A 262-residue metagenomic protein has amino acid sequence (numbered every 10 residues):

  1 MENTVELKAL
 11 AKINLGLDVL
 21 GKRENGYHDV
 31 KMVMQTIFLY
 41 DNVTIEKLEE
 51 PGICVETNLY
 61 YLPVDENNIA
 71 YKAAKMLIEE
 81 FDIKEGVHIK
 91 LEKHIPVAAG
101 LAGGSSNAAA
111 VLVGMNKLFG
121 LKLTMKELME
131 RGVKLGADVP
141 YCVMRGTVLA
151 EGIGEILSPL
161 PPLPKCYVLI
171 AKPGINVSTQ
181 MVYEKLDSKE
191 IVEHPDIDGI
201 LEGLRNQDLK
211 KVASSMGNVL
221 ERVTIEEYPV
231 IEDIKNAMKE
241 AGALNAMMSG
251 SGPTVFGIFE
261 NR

Functional and structural regions predicted by a protein language model:
M1-A99, K117, L121-M129, I153 (+2 more regions): ATP-binding N-lobe of GHMP and related small-molecule kinases
L15, V43-I45, A70, G104 (+5 more regions): Residue-level signal for inorganic ion chemistry
L17, D41-I45, D138-C142, V148-L149 (+1 more regions): Short beta-strand scaffold segments in enzyme catalytic cores
Q35-T36, V133-K134, P140-V143, L160-P164 (+1 more regions): Solvent-exposed alpha-helices and their adjacent loops that cap or buttress functional pockets in soluble metabolic
E49-P63, V111, N206-M216: Short, basic/glycine-rich phosphate-binding loops at helix/coil junctions that contact nucleotide phosphates
G86, A108, L112-L149: Contiguous, small/hydrophobic- and glycine-enriched helical/loop subdomains that border and often "cap" functional
K90-F119, A137, L244-F259: Glycine/serine-rich anion-binding loops at beta->alpha junctions that coordinate negatively charged ligand groups
M144, L149-N245, E260: Conserved, helical-rich catalytic subdomain that frames metal- and/or nucleotide-binding sites in enzyme alpha/beta
